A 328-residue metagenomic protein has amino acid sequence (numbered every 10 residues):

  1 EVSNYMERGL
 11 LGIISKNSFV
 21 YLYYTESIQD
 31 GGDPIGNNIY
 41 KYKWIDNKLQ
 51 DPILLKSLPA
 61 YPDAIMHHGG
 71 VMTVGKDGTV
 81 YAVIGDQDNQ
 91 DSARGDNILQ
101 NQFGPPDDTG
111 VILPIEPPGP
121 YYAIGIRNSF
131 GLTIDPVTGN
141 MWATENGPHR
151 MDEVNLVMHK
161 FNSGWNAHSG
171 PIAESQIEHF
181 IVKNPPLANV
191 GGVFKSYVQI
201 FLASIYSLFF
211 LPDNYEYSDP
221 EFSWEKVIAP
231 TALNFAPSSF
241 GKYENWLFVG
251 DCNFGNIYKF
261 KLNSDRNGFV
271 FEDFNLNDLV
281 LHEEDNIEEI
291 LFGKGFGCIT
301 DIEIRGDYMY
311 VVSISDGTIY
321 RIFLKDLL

Functional and structural regions predicted by a protein language model:
V2-S3, L58-D63, I126-S129, F296-I299: Short coil/turn segments at the loop-to-beta-strand junctions that recur within blades of beta-propeller repeat folds
S3, R8-L10, D86-E289, I314 (+1 more regions): Beta-propeller domain segments
S15-S18, V74-D77, P136-T138, P237-Y243 (+1 more regions): Residue-level detector of Asp-centered blade-edge/turn motifs that repeat once per structural unit in beta-propeller
S15-S18, Y23-I28, P34, Y42-I45 (+2 more regions): Beta-hairpin (beta-strand-turn-beta-strand) motif
D33-V74: Asp-box/WD-like beta-propeller blade repeats and closely related beta-sheet repeat scaffolds
D301-L328: Blade-level signature of beta-propeller repeat domains, shared across WD40, Kelch, NHL, RCC1 and BNR/Asp-box propellers
